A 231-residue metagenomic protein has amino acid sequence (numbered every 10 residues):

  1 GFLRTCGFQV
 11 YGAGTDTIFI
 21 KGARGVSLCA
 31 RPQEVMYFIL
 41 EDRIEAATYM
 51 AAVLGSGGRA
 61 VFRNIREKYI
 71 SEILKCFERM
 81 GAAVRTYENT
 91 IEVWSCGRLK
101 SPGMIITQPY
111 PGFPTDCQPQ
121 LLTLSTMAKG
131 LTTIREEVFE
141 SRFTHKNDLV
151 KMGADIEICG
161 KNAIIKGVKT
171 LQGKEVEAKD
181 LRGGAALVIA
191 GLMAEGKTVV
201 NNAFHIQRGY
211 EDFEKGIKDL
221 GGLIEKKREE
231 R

Functional and structural regions predicted by a protein language model:
G1-R231: Short, structured segments at the rim of ligand-binding sites
